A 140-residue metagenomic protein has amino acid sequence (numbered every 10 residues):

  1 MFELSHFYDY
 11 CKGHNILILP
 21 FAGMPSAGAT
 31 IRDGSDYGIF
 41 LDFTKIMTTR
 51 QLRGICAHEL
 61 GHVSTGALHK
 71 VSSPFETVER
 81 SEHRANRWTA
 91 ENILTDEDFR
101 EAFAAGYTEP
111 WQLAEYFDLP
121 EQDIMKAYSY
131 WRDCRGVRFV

Functional and structural regions predicted by a protein language model:
M1-V140: Active-site hotspot residues in diverse enzymes, especially metal/ion-binding acidic/histidine motifs
